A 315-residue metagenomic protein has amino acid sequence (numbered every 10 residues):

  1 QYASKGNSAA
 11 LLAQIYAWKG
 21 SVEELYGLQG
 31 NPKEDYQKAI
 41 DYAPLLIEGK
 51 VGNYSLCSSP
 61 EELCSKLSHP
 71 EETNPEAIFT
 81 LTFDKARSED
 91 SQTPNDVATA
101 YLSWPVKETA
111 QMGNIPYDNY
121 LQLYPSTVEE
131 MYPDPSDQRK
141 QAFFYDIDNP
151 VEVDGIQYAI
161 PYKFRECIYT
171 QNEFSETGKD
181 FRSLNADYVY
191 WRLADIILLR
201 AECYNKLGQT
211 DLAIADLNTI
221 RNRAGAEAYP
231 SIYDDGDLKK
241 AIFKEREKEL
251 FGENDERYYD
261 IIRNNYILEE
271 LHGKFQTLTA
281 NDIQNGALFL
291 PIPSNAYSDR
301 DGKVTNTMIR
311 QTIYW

Functional and structural regions predicted by a protein language model:
Q1-L25, P32-I47, F79, D137 (+4 more regions): Extended, hydrophobic/aromatic-rich amphipathic alpha-helical segments that build helical scaffolds
Q1-S8, E61, P230-D234: A glycine-rich, coil/turn loop motif that links secondary-structure elements
A3, A10, G49, E72-N74 (+1 more regions): Short, solvent-exposed loop/turn segments at the edges of secondary structure
S21-L28, E89-T93, E253-D255: Short, solvent-exposed loop/turn and secondary-structure capping segments
Q29-P32, D118, I232: Hydrophobic alpha-helical scaffolding
Y42-P44, E48, G52-L198, E202-K206 (+1 more regions): Elongated scaffold/linker segments in the mid-to-C-terminal portions of large proteins
E48-P60, L212, A228-S231, E253: Acidic/polar loop patches that form or flank catalytic/metal-binding clefts of enzymes that bind anionic ligands
I214-L278: C-terminal structured "cap/appendage" subdomains that terminate the fold
